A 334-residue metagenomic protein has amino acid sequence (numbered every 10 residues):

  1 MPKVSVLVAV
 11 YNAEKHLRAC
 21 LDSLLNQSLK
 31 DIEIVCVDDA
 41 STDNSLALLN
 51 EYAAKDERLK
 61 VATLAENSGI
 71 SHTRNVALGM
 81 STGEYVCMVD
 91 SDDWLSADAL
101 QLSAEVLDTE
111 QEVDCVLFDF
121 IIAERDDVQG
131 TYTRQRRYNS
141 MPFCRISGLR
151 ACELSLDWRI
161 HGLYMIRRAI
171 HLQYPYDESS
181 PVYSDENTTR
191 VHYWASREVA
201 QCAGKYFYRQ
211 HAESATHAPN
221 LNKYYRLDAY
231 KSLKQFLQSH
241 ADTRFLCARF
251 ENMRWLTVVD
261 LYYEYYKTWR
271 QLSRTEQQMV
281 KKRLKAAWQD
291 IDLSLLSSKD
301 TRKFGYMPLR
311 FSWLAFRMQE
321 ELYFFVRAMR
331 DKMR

Functional and structural regions predicted by a protein language model:
P2-S5, E33, N187: Cell-envelope/extracellular polymer assembly enzymes that use nucleotide-activated donors
N12-N26: Short, well-formed alpha-helical segments that are part of the catalytic scaffolds of diverse glycosyltransferases
S23, D38-A47, E66: A conserved acidic beta->alpha catalytic loop
D31-A40, K60-L64, D90-S91: Short beta-strand/loop segment that forms part of the nucleotide-sugar
L64-S81, M88: Glycine-rich, basic loop-to-helix element that forms the pyrophosphate-binding segment of sugar-nucleotide handling
S91-E198, R209, E213-A218: Donor-binding/catalytic cores of nucleotide-activated saccharide and glycerol-phosphate transferases/polymerases
S180-V182, T189, E198-A229, L233 (+2 more regions): Nucleotide-sugar-dependent glycosyltransferase catalytic core
R270-R334: Membrane-interface aromatic/basic loop that binds lipid-linked glycans or pyrophosphate carriers, typified by
